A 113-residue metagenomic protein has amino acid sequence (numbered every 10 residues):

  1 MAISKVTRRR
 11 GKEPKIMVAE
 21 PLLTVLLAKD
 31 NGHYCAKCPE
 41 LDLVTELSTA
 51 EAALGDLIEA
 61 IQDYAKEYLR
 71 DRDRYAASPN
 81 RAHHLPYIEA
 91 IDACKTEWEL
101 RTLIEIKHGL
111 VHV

Functional and structural regions predicted by a protein language model:
M1-L23, E51, G55-V113: Short, charged, surface-exposed hinge/linker loops at domain edges that act as mobile lids or interdomain connectors
A19-E40: Short aromatic-glycine-(Arg/Gly/Cys) micro-motifs in beta-strand/loop hairpins
C35, E46, L69: Short acidic, gly/pro-rich beta-turn/loop elements at beta-sheet edges and active-site/ligand-binding grooves
K37-P39, L43, C94, T102: Exposed, low-complexity/repetitive linear segments and helix-based recognition motifs, biased toward charged/polar
L41-A52: A short, exposed loop/beta-hairpin motif centered on an aromatic-Gly-Thr core
